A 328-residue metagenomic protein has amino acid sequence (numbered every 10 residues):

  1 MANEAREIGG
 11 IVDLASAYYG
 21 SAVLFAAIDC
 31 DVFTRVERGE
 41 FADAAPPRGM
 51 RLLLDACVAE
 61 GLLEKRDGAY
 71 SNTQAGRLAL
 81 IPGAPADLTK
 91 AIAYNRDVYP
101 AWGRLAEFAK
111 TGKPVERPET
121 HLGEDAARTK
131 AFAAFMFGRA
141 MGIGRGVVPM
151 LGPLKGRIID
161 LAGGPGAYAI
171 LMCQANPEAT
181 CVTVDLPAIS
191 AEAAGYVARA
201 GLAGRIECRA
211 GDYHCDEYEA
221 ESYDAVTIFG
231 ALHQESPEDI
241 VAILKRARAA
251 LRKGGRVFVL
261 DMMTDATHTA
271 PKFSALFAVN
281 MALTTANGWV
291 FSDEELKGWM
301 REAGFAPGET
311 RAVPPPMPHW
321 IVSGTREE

Functional and structural regions predicted by a protein language model:
M1-A59, E64-K65, L161-E328: Alpha-helical subdomain
D13-A27, R35, M50-G156: Conserved Class I S-adenosyl-L-methionine-dependent methyltransferase catalytic core
